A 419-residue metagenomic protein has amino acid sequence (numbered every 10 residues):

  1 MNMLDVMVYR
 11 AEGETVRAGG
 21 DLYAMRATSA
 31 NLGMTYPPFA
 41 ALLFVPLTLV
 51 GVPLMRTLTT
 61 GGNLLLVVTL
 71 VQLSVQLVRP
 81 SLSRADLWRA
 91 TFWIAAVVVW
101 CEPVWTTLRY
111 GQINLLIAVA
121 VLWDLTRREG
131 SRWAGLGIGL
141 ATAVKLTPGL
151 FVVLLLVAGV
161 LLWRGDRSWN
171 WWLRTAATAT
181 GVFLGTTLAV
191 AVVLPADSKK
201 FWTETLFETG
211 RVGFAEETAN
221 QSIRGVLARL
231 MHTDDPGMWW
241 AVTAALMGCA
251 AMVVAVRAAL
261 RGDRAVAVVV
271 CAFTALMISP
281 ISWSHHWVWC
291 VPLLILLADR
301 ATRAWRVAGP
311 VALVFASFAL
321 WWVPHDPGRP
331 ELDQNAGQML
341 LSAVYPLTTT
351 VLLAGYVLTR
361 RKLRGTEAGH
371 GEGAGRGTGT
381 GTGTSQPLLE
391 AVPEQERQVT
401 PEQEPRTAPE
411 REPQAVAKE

Functional and structural regions predicted by a protein language model:
M1-W133, G159-S284, Q334-Q338, R361-E367 (+1 more regions): Primarily membrane-embedded glycan-assembly and transfer machineries that use lipid-linked glycans
R127, V152, L156-G159, W163 (+1 more regions): Solvent-exposed, amphipathic alpha-helical segments
R132-L155, C271-I278: Membrane-interface alpha helices of multi-pass inner-membrane proteins
G135-I138, S198-T203, V288-P292, V307-G309 (+1 more regions): A cytosolic-side transmembrane-helix exit/cap motif
I138-A141, T178-F183, A267-F273, R306-F318: Central hydrophobic cores of alpha-helical transmembrane segments in multi-pass integral membrane proteins
S284-D299: Hydrophobic/aromatic-rich transmembrane helices and adjacent perimembrane loops
A298-G371, Q386-A391, A415-E419: Aromatic-enriched
G365-S385, E394-E396, E402-E404, E410-E412: Small-residue-biased low-complexity repeat regions
